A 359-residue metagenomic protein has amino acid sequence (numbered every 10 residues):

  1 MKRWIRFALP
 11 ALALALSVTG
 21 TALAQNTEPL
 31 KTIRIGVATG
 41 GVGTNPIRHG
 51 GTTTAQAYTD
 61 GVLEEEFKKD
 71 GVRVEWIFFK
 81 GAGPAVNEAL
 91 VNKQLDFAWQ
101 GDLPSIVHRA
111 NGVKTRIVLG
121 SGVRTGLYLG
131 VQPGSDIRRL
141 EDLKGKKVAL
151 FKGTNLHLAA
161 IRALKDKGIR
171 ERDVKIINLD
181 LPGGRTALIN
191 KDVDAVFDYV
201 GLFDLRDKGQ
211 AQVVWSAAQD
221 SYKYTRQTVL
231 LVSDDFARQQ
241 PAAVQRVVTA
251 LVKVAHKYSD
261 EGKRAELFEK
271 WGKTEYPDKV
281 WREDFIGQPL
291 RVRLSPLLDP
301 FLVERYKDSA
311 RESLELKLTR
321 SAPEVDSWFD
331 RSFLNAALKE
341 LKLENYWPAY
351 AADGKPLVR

Functional and structural regions predicted by a protein language model:
N26-I33, W281-R359: Segments of small-molecule ligand-sensing domains
R34-T52, E141-G153, K253-K257: Short loop->beta-strand "edge-of-pocket" segments that line small-molecule binding or catalytic clefts across diverse
G41-N45, Q240-P323: Secondary-structure end/capping motifs
G41-R73, A110-N111, A163: Short, polar/charged alpha-helical segment
W76-E88, G101, I169-I189: Short helix-initiation/N-cap motifs at beta->coil->alpha
W99-N111, I161, V193-V213, R305 (+1 more regions): A ligand-binding cleft/hinge motif common to bilobed small-molecule-binding domains
Q132-K147, R238-A242: Flexible hinge/capping segments at coil-to-helix
I176-I177, P182-E275: Pocket-lining segment of extracytoplasmic ligand-binding domains
